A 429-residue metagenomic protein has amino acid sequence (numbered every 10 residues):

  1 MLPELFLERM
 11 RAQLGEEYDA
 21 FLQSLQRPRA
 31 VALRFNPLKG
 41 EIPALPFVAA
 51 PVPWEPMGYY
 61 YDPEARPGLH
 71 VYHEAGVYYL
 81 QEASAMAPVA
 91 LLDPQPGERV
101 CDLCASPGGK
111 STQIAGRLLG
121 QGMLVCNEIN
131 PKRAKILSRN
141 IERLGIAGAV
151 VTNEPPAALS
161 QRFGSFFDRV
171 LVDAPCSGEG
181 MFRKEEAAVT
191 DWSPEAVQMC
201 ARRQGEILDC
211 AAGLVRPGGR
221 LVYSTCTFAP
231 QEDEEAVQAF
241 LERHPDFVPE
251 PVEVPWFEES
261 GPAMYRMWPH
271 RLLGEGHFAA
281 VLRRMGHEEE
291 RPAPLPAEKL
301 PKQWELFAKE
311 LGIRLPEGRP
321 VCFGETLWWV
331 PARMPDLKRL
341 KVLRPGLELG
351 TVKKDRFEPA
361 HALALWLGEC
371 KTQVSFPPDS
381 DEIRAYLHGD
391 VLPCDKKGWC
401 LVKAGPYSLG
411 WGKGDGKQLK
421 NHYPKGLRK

Functional and structural regions predicted by a protein language model:
M1-Q13, E17-L45, E275-F278, M285-K429: Polybasic, low-complexity RNA-engagement segments
Q95-P96, A158-L171: A short acidic, Gly/Pro-enriched loop at the edge of an enzyme's catalytic core that lines a small-molecule cofactor
G97-S106: Conserved class I S-adenosyl-L-methionine
P107-G120: Conserved SAM-binding loop of SAM-dependent methyltransferases across substrates and taxa, primarily the Class I
L119, V215-P217: Helix-to-beta-strand junctions that scaffold the AdoMet/dcAdoMet cofactor pocket in Class I SAM-dependent enzymes
N127-G164: S-adenosyl-L-methionine
K132, R169-D209, V222, C226-D233 (+1 more regions): Mobile active-site "lid"/loop adjacent to the S-adenosyl-L-methionine
F167, R202, R220-Y223, T227-W328: Class I S-adenosyl-L-methionine
